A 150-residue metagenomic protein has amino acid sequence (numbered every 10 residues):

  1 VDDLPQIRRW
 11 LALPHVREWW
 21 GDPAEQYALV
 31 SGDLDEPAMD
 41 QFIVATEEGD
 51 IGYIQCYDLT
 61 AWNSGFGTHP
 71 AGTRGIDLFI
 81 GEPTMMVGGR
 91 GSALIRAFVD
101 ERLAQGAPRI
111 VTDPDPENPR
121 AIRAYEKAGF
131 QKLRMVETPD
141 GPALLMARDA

Functional and structural regions predicted by a protein language model:
V1-R9: A short beta-loop-alpha structural element at the N-terminal edge of CoA-dependent acyl/N-acetyltransferase catalytic
R8-P23: Helix-loop element at the rim of GNAT/NAT acetyltransferase active sites that forms part of the acceptor-substrate
A28-M85, E101: Acetyl-CoA-dependent GNAT
G52, R134-E137: A structural microfeature
V87-R102, R123-K127: Conserved acetyl-CoA-binding loop-helix of GNAT-fold acetyltransferases
R102-P114: Conserved GNAT acetyl-CoA-binding A-motif
V111-I122, T138-P142, D149: Conserved beta-strand-loop-alpha-helix junction that forms the acyl-donor binding cleft
E126-M135: Conserved acetyl-CoA-binding loop of GNAT-fold acetyltransferases
